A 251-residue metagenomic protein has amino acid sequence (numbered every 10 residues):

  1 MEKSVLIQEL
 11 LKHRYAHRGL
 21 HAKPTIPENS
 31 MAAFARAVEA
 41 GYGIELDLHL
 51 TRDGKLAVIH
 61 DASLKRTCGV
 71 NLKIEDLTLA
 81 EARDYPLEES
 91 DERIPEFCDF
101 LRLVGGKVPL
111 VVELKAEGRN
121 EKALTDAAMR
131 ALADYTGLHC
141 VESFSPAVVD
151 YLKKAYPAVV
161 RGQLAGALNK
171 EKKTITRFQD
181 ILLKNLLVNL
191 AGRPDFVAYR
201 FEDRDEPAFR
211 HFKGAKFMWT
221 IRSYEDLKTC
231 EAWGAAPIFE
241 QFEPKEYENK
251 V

Functional and structural regions predicted by a protein language model:
M1-V251: Phosphate-group recognition and catalysis centered on beta-loop-alpha active-site segments
